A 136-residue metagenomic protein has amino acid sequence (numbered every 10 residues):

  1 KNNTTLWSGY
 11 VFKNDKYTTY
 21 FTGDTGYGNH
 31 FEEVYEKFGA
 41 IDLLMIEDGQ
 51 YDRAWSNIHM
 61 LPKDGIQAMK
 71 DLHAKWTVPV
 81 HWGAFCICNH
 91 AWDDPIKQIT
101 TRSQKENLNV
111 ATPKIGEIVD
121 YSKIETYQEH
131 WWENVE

Functional and structural regions predicted by a protein language model:
K1-G39, I115-E136: Core dinuclear metal-dependent hydrolase active-site scaffold
T18, G26-I115: Cap/insert and terminal regions of metallo-dependent hydrolase folds
